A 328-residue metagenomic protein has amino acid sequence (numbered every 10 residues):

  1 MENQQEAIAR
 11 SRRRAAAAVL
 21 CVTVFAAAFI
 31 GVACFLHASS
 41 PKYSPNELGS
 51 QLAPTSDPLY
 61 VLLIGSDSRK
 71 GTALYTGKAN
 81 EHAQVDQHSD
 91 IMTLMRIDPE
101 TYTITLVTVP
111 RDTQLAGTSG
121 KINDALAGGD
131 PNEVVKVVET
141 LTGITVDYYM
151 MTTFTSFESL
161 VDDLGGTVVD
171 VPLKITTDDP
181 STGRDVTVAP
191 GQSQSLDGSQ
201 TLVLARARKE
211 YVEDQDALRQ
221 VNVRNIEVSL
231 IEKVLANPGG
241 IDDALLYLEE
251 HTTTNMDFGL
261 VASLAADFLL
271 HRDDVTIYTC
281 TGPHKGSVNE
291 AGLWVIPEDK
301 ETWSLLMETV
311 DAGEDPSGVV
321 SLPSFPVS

Functional and structural regions predicted by a protein language model:
E2-S328: Non-catalytic, solvent-exposed segments at the cell envelope interface
